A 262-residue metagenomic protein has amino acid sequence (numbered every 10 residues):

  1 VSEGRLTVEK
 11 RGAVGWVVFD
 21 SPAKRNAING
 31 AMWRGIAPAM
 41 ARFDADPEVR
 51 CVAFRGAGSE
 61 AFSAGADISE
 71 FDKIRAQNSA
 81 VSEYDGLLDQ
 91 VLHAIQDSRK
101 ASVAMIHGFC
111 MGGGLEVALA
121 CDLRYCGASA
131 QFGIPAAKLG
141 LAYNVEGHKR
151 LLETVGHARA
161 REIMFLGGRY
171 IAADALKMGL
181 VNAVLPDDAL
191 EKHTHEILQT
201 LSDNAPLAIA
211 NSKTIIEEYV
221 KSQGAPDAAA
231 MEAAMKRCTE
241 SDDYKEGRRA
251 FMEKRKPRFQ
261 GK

Functional and structural regions predicted by a protein language model:
V1-R55, H93: Conserved CoA-thioester-binding segment of acyl-CoA-metabolizing enzymes
V1-W16, D20, R169-T200, A210-V220 (+2 more regions): Amphipathic alpha-helical segments at domain termini/boundaries
V17, S21, I36, F54 (+6 more regions): Terminal peptide-recognition signature
S21-P22, D46, Q77, N204 (+2 more regions): Short loop-to-helix capping motifs
G56-A94, G140, S222-Q223: Glycine- (often His-adjacent) and acidic-residue-rich active-site loop that binds/positions the CoA thioester
S59-S63, C110-G112, G133, I216: Short, active-site-adjacent cap segments at secondary-structure transitions
H93-L207, E240-S241, E246, R255: Crotonase-fold acyl-CoA enzyme core
I163-M164, A175, I215-Y219, A233-T239: Helix-loop "lid/cap" segments that line or gate small-molecule binding pockets
